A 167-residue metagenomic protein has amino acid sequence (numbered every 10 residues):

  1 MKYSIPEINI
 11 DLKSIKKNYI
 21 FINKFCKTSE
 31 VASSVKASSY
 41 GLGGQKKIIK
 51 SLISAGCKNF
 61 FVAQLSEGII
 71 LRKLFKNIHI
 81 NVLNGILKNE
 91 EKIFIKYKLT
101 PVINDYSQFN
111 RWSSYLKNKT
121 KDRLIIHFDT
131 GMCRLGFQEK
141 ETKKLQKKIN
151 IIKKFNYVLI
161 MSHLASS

Functional and structural regions predicted by a protein language model:
K2, P6-I10, S14-K16, S29-S167: Active-site-proximal beta-alpha core segment in soluble small-molecule metabolic enzymes
N18-I20: Alpha-helical scaffold segments that flank or form the walls of functional sites
N23: An aromatic- and histidine-rich active-site surface loop
